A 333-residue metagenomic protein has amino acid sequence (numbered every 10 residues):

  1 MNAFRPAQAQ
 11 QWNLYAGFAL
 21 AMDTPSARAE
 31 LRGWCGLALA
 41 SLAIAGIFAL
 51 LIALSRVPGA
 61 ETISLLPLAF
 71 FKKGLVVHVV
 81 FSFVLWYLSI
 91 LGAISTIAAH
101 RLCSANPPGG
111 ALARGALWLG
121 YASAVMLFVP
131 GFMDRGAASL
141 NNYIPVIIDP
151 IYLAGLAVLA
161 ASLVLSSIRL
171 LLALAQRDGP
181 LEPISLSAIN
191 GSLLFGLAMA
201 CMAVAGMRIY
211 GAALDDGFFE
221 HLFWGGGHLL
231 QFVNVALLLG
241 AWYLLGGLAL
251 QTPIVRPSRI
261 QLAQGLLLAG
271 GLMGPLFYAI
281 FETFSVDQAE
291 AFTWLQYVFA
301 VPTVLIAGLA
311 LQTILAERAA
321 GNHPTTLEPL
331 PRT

Functional and structural regions predicted by a protein language model:
M1-N2: Soluble N-terminal domains of membrane-associated systems
R5-G17, L31-A60, A69-L102, P108-R135 (+6 more regions): Hydrophobic cores of alpha-helical transmembrane segments in multi-pass integral membrane proteins
Q8-S26, Q176-G179, Q251, A320-P331: Membrane-interfacial, low-structure loops and terminal tails that flank and connect transmembrane helices in multi-pass
M22-P25, L65-A69, L214-H221: Juxtamembrane loop-helix boundary motifs flanking transmembrane segments in multi-pass membrane proteins
V57-L65, R177, I209-D216, A319-T325: Interhelical loop segments of eukaryotic multi-pass membrane proteins
S104-P107, D215, Q251-T252: Juxtamembrane helix-boundary/capping and inter-helix hinge elements in multi-pass membrane proteins
L140-I151, G217-W224, V286-Q296: Non-cytosolic membrane-interface motifs at loop->transmembrane helix junctions
P253-R256, Q288: Flexible, glycine- and charge-enriched loops at secondary-structure boundaries
